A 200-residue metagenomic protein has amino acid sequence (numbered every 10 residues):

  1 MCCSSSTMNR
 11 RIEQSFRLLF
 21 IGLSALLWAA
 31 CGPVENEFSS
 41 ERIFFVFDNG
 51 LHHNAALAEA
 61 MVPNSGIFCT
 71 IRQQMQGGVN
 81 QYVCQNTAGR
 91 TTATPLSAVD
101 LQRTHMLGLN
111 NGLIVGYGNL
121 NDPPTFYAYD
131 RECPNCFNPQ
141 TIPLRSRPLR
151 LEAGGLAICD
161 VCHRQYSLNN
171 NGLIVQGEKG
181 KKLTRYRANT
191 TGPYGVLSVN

Functional and structural regions predicted by a protein language model:
C2-C3: Cysteine-centered motifs
M8-L19: Bacterial N-terminal signal peptides that target proteins for export
S24, F126, E152-G155: Residue-level signal for mature regions of secreted extracellular proteins and peptides
L27-A30: C-terminal motif of bacterial Sec signal peptides marking the signal peptidase cleavage site
V34-L149, L168, T184-N200: N-terminal pre-ligand scaffold of iron-sulfur
P148-C162, L173-Y186: Short cysteine/histidine-rich metal-coordination sites, predominantly Zn2+-binding motifs
Q165: Catalytic metal-binding/acid-base residues of hydrolase active sites
